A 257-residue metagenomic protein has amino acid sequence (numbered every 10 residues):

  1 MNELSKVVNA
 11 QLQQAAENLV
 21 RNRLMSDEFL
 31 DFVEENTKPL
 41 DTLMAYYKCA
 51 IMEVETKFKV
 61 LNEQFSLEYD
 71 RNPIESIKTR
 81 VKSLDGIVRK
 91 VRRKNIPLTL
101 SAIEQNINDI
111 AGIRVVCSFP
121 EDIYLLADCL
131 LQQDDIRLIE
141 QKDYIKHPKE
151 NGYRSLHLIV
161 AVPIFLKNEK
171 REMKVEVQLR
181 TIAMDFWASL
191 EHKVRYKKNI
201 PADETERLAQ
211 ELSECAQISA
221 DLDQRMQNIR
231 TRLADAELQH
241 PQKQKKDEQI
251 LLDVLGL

Functional and structural regions predicted by a protein language model:
N2-I51, F58-Q64, V175-L257: An acidic, glycine-/histidine-flanked metal-binding catalytic module
E17-R21, L43, M52-E53, S76-S83 (+4 more regions): Generic detector of short, locally flexible boundary/turn motifs and exposed helical patches
E35, K82, L98, Q133 (+1 more regions): Residue-level signal for pocket-adjacent positions within structured domains
K38-I87, R92-A102, D109: Active-site acidic/histidine clusters and adjacent loop/turn architecture that either coordinate catalytic ions
V81-V91, C117-D122, L156-P163, D223-R225 (+1 more regions): Short, charged low-complexity intrinsically disordered segments located at boundaries of structured domains
E104, C117-N228: Long beta-strand-rich cores associated with HINT superfamily self-processing modules
I110-C117: Terminal, regulation- and interaction-focused segments at domain boundaries
